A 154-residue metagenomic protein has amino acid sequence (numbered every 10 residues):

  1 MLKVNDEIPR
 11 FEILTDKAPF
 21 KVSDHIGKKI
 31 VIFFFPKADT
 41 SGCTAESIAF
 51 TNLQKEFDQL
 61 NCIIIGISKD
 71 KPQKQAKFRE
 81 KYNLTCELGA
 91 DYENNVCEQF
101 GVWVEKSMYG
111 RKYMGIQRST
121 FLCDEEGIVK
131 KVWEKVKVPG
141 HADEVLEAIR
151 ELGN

Functional and structural regions predicted by a protein language model:
M1-N154: Chalcogenol-based redox active-site neighborhoods
